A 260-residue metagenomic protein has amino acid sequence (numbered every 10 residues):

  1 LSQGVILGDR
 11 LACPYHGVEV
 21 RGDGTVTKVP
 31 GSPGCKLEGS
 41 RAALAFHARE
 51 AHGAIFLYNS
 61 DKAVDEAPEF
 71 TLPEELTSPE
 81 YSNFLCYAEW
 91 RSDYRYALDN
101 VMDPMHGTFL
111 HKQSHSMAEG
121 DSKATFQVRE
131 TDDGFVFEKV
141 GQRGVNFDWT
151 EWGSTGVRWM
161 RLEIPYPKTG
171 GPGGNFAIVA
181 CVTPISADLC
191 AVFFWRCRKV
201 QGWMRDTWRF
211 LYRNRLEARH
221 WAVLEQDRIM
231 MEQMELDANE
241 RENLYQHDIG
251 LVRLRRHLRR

Functional and structural regions predicted by a protein language model:
L1-Y81, D132: Rieske [2Fe-2S] iron-sulfur-binding domain
A63-R260: C-terminal catalytic domain of Rieske-type non-heme iron oxygenases
